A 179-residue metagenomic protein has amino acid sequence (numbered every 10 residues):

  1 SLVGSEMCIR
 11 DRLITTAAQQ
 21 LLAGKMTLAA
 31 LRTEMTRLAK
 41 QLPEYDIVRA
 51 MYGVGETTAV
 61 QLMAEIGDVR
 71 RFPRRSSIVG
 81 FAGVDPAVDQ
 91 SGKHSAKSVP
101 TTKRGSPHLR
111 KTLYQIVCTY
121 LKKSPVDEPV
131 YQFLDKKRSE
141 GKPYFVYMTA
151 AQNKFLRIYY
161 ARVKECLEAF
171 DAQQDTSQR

Functional and structural regions predicted by a protein language model:
S1-I9: Short, small-residue-biased leader/transition segments that mark boundaries at the very start of proteins
R10, I14-A18, L38-Q41, Y52 (+3 more regions): Conserved phosphate/pyrophosphate-binding and hydrolysis machinery centered on Walker-type P-loop NTPases, extending
I14-L31, M35-L38: Amphipathic alpha-helical coiled-coil segments
L22, D46, F145-V146: Short, solvent-exposed positions on alpha-helices
R32-V54, L62-E65: Extended, structured, electrostatic nucleic-acid-contact surfaces
R49-A50, E56, Q61-E140, Y144: Phosphate-backbone recognition surface of nucleic-acid-processing proteins
K93-K97, Y131-R179: Low-complexity, acidic/Ser/Thr- and charged residue-rich accessory regions of DNA metabolism proteins
